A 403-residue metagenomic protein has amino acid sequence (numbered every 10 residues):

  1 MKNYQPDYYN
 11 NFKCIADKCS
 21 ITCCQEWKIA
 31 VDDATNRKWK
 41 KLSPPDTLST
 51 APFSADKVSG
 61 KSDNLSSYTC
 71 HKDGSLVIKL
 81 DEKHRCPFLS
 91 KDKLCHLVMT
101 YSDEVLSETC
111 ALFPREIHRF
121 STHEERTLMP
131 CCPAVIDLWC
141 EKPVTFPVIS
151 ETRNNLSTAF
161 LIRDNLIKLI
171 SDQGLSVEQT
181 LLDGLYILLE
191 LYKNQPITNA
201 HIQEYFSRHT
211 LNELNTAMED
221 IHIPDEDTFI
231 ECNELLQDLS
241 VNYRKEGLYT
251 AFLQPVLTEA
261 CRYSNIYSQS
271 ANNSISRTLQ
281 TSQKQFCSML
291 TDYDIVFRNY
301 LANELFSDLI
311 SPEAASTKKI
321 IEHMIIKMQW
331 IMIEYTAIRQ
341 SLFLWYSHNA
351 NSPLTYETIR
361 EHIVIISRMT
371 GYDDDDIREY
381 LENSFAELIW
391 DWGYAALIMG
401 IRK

Functional and structural regions predicted by a protein language model:
K2-C19, S62-S107, E124: Immediate flanking context of iron-sulfur cluster ligation sites
Y9, V31, K41-P45, C95 (+2 more regions): Cysteine-centered metal-binding/redox modules
C14, C23, C86, C132-A134 (+1 more regions): Functionally engaged cysteine thiol sites
D17, T22, E26-W27, L89 (+3 more regions): General secretory precursor processing signal
I21-D63: A structured, charge-rich N-terminal accessory region that forms the first stable segment of a protein and links
A51-D73, T180-L181, S352-T358, R378: Short glycine-rich, low-complexity/disordered patches
K93, T100-K193: Internal, well-ordered alpha/beta segment that forms a basic, Gly-enriched binding/recognition surface
L175-K403: Hydrophobic, aromatic-lined core segments that form the binding pocket/scaffold for planar heteroaromatic ligands
